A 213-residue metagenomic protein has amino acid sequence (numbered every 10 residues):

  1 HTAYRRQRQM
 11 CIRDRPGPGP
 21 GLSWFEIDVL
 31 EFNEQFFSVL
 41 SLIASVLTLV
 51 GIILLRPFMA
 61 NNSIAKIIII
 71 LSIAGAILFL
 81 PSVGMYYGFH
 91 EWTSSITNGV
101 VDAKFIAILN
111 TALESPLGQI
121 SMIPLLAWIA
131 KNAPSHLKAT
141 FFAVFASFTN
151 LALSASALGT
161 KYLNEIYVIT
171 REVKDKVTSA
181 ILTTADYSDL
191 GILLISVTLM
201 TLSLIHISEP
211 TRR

Functional and structural regions predicted by a protein language model:
H1-R8, I12, I205-T211: Single conserved hydrophobic/aromatic residue that forms the stacking wall/gate of nucleotide- or nucleobase-binding
G17-F37: Short amphipathic helix-loop junctions that connect adjacent transmembrane helices in Major Facilitator Superfamily/SLC
E34-Q35, S135-F145: Loop-to-transmembrane helix entry/capping segments in MFS-fold secondary transporters and related SLC/MFSD carriers
V50-K66: Helix-to-loop junctions at the C-terminal end of transmembrane segments in multipass secondary transporters
A74-G99: C-terminal ends and interior cores of transmembrane alpha-helices in multi-pass membrane transporters/permeases
M85-Y86, Y187-S208, R212-R213: Multi-pass alpha-helical transporter architecture, strongest for 12-TM Major Facilitator/SLC carriers used
I120-A133: Intracellular juxtamembrane helix-capping segments at the cytosolic ends of symmetry-related transmembrane helices
E165-L199: A membrane-interface helix-boundary motif in multi-pass transporters
